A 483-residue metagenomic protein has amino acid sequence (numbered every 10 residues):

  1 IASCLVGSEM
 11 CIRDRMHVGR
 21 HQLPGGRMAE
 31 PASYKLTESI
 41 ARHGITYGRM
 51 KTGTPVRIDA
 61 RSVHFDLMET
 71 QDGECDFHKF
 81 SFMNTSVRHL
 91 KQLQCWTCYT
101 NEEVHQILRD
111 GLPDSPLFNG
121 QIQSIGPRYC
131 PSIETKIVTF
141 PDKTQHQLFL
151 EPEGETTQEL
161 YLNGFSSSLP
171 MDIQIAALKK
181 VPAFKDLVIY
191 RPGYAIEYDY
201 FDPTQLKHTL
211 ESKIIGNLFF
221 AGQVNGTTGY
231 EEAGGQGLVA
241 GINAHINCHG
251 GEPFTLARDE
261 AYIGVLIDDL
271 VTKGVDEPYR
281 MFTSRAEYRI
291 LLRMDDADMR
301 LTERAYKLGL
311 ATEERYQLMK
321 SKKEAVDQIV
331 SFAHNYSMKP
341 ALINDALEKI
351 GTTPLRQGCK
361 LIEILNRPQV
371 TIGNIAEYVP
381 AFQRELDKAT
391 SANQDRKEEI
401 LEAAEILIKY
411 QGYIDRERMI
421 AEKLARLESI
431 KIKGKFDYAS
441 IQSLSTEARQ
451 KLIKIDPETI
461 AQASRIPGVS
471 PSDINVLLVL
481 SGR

Functional and structural regions predicted by a protein language model:
I1-G7, I12: Single conserved hydrophobic/aromatic residue that forms the stacking wall/gate of nucleotide- or nucleobase-binding
S8-E9, G25-Y47: Hydrophobic or amphipathic alpha-helical targeting/insertion segments
I12-G19: Flavin (primarily FAD) binding-site architecture
T37-I175, I263, T272-L355, L361 (+1 more regions): An anion/pyrophosphate-binding glycine-rich loop and adjacent beta-alpha core in soluble alpha-beta enzymes
Y161-T227, T255-D268, K397-K451, D456: A glycine-rich dinucleotide-binding beta-alpha-beta segment and adjacent secondary-structure elements that constitute
Q223-E231, E287-R289: Glycine-rich phosphate/pyrophosphate-binding beta-alpha loops
A233-L256: Internal hydrophobic alpha-helix adjacent to the cofactor/substrate pocket in enzyme cavities
R285, T302-N475, V479-R483: Extended, charge-enriched "interface" segments that sit outside catalytic cores
